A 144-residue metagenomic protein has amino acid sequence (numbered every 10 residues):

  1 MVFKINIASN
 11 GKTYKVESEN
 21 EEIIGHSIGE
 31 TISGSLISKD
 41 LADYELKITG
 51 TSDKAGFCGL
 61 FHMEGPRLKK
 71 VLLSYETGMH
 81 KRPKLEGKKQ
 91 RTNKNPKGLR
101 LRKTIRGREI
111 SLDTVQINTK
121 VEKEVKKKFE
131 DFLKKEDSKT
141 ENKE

Functional and structural regions predicted by a protein language model:
M1-E21, S27, G59-E144: Low-complexity, rRNA-contacting terminal tracts
K15-E21, A42, L46-T49: Short amphipathic beta-strand/extended segments with alternating polar/hydrophobic composition
D43-K69: Short, compositionally biased
